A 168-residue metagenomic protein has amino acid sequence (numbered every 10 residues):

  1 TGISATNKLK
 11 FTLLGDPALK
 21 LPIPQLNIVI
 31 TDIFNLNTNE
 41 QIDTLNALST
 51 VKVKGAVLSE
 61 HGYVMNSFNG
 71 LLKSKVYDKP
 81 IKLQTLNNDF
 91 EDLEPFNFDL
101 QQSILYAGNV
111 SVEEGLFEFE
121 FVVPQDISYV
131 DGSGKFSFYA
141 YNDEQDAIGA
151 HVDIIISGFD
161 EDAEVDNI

Functional and structural regions predicted by a protein language model:
T1-G62, I148-D160: Caspase-like cysteine protease fold
N46, M65, Q101, V112-E114 (+1 more regions): Surface-exposed coil/turn segments at beta-strand junctions on protein surfaces, enriched
L58-L93: Short flexible loop/turn segments that cap and initiate beta-strands
S59, D78, Q125, A140-E144: Surface-exposed loop/turn motifs at beta-strand-loop junctions within extracellular Ig-like and Fibronectin type III
E94-N97, L105-V112, Q125: Beta-strand-rich interaction surfaces with strong enrichment in secreted/lumenal proteins
E118-P124: Exposed aromatic-hydrophobic patches
Q125-K135: Short glycine/proline/serine/threonine-rich loop/turn segments at secondary-structure transition edges
S137-I168: Short, compositionally biased serine/threonine- and acidic-rich segments at solvent-exposed termini, linkers, or domain
